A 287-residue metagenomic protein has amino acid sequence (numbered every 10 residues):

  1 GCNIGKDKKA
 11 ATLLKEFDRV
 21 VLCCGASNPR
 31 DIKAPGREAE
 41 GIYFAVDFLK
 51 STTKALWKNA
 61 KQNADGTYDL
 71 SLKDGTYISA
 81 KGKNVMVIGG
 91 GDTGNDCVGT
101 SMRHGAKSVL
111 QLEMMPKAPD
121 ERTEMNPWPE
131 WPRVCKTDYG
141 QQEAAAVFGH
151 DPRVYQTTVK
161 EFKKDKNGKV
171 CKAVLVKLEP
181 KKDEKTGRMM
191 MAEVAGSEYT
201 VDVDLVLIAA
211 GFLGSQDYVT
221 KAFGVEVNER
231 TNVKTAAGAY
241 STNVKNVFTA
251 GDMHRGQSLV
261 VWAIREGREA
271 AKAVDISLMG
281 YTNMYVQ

Functional and structural regions predicted by a protein language model:
G1-P35, K160-L175, E179-K182, L205-L207 (+1 more regions): Feature captures the FAD/FMN-dependent oxidoreductase FAD-binding
C2, V98-E161, T282-Q287: Rossmann-like dinucleotide-binding cores of NAD(P)H-dependent redox enzymes
C2-V20, C24, Y43, T53 (+9 more regions): Catalytic cores of nucleotide-enabled group-transfer and carboxylate-activating enzymes in metabolic and assembly-line
G25, G90, E113-K117, K164 (+1 more regions): Cofactor-binding loop segments of dinucleotide-utilizing enzymes, especially the Rossmann-like FAD- and NAD(P)+-binding
E38-G82, K181-Q257: FAD-site-proximal beta/loop scaffold in flavoenzymes
A80-G91: Beta1/beta-strand and adjacent pyrophosphate-binding region of the FAD-binding site in flavoprotein oxidoreductases
G94-C97, H104, A250-Y281: A conserved FAD-binding loop/helix module that cradles the flavin
